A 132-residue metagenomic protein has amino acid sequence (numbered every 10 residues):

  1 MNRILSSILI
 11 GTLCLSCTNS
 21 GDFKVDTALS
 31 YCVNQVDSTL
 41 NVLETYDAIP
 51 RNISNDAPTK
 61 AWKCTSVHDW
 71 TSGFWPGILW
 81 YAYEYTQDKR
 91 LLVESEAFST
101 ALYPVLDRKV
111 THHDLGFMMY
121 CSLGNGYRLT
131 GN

Functional and structural regions predicted by a protein language model:
M1-K24: Bacterial Sec-dependent N-terminal signal peptides
S20-N132: Glycan-recognition and catalytic cores of secretory/periplasmic carbohydrate-active enzymes
